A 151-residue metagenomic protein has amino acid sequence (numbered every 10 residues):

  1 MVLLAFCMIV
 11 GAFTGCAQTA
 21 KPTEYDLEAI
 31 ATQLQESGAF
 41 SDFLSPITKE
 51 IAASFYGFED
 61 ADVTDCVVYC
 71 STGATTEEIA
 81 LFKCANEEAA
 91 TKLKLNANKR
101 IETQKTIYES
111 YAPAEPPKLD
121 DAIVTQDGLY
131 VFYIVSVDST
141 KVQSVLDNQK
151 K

Functional and structural regions predicted by a protein language model:
M1-L3: Bacterial N-terminal signal peptides that target proteins for export
G11-G15: C-terminal motif of bacterial Sec signal peptides marking the signal peptidase cleavage site
A17-F55: N-terminal, intrinsically disordered, polar/charged segments of Gram-positive cell-envelope systems that serve as
S45-T76, E88, K92: Short, compositionally biased low-complexity segments enriched in polar/charged residues
E78-N86, Y130-V135: Second-shell loop/turn segments in exported
E87-K94, T140-Q143: Short, conserved charged micro-motifs
A90-Q126: Short Gly/Thr-rich strand-loop-strand
A114-K151: A short, solvent-exposed beta-edge/loop patch
